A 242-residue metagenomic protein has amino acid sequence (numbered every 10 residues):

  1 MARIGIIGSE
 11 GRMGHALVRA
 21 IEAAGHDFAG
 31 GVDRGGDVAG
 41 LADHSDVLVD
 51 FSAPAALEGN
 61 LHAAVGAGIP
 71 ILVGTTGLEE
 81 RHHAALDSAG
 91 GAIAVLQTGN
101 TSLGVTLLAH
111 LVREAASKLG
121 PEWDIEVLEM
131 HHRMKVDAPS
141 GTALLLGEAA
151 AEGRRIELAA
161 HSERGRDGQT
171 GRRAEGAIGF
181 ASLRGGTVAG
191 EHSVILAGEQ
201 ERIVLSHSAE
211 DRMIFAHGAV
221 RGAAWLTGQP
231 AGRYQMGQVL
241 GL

Functional and structural regions predicted by a protein language model:
R3, I7, R12-S45, P121-L242: C-terminal substrate-binding/catalytic lobe of Rossmann-fold NAD(P)-dependent oxidoreductases
I7, F51-S52, G74-T75, T98 (+1 more regions): Structural motif
R34-D37, T76-E79, N100-T101: Short, acidic/turn-prone active-site loops that include or flank metal/cofactor- and phosphate-binding residues
G36-G40, A56, R81-A85: Short acidic active-site motifs
D46-V47, P70: Structural motif
L48-G66, G77-H82: Beta-loop-alpha module in the N-terminal Rossmann-like domain of NAD(P)-dependent dehydrogenases, especially those
H62, T75-V95, T106, R113-A115: Rossmann-fold NAD(P)-binding glycine/threonine-rich loop
P70, A85-S102, G120-I125: Rossmann-fold dehydrogenase core element
